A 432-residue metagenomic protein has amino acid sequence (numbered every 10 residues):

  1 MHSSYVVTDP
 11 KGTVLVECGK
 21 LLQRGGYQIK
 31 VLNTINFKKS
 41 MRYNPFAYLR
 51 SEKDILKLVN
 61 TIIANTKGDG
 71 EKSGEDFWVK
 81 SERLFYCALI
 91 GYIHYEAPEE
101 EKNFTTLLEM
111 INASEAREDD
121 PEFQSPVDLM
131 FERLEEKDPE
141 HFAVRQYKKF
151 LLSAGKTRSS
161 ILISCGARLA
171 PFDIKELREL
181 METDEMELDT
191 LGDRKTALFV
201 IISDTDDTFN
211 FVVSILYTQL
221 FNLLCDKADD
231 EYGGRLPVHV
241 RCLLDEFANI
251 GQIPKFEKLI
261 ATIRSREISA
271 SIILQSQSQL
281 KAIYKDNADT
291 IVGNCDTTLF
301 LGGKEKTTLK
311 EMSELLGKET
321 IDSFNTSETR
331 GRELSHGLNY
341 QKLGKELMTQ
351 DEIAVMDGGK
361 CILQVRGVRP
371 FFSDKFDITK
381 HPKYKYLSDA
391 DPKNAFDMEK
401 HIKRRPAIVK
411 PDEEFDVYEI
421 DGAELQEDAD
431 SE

Functional and structural regions predicted by a protein language model:
M1-I268, I283, A288, G293 (+3 more regions): P-loop NTPase motor domains
I260-I362: Conserved ATP-driven motor cores of ASCE-family P-loop NTPases powering translocation/secretion/packaging/pilus
